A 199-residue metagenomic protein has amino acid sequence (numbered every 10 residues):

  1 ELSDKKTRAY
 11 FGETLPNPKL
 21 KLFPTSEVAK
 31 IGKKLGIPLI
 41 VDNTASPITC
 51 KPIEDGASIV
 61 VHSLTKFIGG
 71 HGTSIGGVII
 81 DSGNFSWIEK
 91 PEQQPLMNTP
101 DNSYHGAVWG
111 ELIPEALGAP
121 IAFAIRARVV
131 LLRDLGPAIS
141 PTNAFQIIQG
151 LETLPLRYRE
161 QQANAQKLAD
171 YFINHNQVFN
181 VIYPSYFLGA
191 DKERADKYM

Functional and structural regions predicted by a protein language model:
E1-N174, I182: Conserved PLP-enzyme active-site core in the AAT-like
Q177: Hard-cation-handling environments
V181-F187: Short amphipathic beta-strand/extended segments in non-transmembrane regions
F187-M199: Active-site loop ensemble at the mouth of alpha/beta enzyme cores that anchors a bound cofactor
